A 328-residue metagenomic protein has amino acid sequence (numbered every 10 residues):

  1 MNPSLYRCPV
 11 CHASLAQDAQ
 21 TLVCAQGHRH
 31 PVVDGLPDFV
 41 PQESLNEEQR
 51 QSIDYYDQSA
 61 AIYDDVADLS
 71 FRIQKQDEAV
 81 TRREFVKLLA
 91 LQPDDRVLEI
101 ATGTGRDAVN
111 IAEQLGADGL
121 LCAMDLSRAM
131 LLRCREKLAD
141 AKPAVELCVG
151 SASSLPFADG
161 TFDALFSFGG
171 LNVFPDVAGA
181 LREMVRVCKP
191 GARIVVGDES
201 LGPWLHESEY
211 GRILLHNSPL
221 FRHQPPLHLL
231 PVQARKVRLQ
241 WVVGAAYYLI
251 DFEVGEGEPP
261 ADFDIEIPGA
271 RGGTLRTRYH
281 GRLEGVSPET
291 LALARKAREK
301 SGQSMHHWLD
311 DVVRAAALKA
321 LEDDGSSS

Functional and structural regions predicted by a protein language model:
M1-I53: N-terminal auxiliary segments of SAM/dcSAM-dependent transferases
D34, V40-A90, R106-N110, R133: Conserved class I S-adenosyl-L-methionine
R96-S154: Class I SAM-dependent methyltransferase SAM/SAH-binding core
S153-A164: A short acidic, Gly/Pro-enriched loop at the edge of an enzyme's catalytic core that lines a small-molecule cofactor
A178-R193: A short glycine-rich, Lys/Arg-flanked "PGG" loop and its adjoining helix->strand segment in the class I
R193-S218: Conserved class I S-adenosyl-L-methionine
N217-A234, Y248: Short alpha-helix
L283, A294, R298-R314: Short amphipathic alpha-helical segments
